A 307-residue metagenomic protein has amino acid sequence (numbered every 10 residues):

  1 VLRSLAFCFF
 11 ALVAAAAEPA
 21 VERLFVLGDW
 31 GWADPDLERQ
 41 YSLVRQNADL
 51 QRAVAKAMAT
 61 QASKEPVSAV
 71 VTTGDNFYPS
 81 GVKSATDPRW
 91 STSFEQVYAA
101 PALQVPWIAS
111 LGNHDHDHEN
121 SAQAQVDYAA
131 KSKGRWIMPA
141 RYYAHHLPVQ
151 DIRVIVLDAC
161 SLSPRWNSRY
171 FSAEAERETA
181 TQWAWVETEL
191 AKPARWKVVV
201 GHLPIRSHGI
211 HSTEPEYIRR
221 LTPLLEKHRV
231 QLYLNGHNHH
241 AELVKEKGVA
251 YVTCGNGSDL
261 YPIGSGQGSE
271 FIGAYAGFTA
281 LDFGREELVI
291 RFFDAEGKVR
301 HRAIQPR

Functional and structural regions predicted by a protein language model:
V1-F7: Sec-dependent signal peptide recognition, specifically the positively charged N-region followed immediately by
F9-A17: Hydrophobic h-region of N-terminal signal peptides that target proteins for export in Gram-negative bacteria
A16-P88, E176, T181, T188 (+1 more regions): N-terminal active-site segment of His-dependent metallophosphoesterases
L24-V26, V70-T72, A109-S110, V199 (+1 more regions): Residue-level marker for buried hydrophobic side chains located in beta-strands that build the well-ordered beta-sheet
G28-D29, G74-D75, L157, G201 (+1 more regions): Active-site flanking residues adjacent to catalytic metal/cofactor-binding acidic residues
P35-R45, Y78-K197, H211-S212, E216-L232 (+2 more regions): Extended active-site neighborhood of metal-dependent phosphoesterases/phosphodiesterases
G297-V299: Residue-level signal for glycine
